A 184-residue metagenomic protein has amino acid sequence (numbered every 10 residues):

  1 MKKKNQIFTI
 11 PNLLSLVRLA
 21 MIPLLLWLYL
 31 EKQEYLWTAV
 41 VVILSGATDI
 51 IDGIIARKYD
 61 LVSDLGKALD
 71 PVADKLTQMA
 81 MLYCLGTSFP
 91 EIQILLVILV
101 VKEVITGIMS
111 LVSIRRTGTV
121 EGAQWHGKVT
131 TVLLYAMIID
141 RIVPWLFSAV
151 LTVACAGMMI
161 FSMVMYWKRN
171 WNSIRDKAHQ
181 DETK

Functional and structural regions predicted by a protein language model:
K2-T9, W27, V40, V72-K184: A feature for the membrane-embedded catalytic helix bundles of lipid/isoprenoid biosynthetic enzymes
T9-S15, D64, Q93: Hydrophobic alpha-helical segments of membrane proteins, primarily the transmembrane helices and their short helical
L14, R18-L26: N-terminal signal-anchor transmembrane alpha helix
L25-E34: Short, hydrophobic transmembrane alpha-helix segments
Y35-A39: Small-residue hotspots at the loop-to-helix junctions and early N-terminal turns of transmembrane alpha-helices
